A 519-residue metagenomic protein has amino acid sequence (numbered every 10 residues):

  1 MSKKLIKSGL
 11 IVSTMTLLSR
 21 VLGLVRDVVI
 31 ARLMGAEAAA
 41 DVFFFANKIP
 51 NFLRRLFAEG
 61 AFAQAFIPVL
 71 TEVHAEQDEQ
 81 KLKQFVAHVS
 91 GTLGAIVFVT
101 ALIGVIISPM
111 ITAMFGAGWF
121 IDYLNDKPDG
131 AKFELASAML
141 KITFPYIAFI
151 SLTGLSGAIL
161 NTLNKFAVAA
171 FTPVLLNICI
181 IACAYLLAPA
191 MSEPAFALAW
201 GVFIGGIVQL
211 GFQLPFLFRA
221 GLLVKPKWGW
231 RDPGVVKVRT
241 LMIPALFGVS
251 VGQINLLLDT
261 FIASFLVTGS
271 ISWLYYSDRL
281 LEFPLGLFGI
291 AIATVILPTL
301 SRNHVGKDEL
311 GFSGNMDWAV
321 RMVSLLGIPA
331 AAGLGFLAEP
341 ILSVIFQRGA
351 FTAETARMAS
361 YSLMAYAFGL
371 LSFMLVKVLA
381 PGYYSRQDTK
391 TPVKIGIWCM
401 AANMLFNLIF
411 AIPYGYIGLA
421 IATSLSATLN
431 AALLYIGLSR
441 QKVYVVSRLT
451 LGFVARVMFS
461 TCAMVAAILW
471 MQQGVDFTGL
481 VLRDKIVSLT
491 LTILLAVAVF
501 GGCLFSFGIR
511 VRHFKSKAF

Functional and structural regions predicted by a protein language model:
M1-F519: Membrane-embedded alpha-helical bundles of multi-pass transporters/translocases, especially carrier/permease families
